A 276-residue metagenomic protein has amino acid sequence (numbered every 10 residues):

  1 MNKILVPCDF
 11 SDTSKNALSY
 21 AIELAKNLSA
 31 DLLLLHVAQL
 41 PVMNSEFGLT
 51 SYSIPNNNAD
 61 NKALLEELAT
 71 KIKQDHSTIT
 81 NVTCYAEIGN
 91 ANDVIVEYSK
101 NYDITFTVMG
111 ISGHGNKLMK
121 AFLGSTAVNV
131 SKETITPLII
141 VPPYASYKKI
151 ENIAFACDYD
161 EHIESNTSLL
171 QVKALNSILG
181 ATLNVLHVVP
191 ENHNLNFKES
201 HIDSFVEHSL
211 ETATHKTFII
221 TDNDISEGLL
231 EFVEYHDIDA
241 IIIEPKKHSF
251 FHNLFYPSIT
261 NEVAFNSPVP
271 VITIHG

Functional and structural regions predicted by a protein language model:
M1-N16, F106-S112, F122-L123, N129-S168 (+1 more regions): Intrinsically disordered or low-complexity boundary/linker segments at protein termini and domain junctions
M1-S51, N152-F218, Y235-A240, N266: Small/aliphatic-rich secondary-structure junction motif
S51-A63, K216: A short acidic, glycine-rich active-site loop that binds or catalyzes chemistry on phosphate/adenosine moieties
I72-I79, S209-T212: Short helix-capping segments at alpha-helix termini
C84-V94, D222-S226: Charged docking surfaces used in two-component/phosphorelay signaling
Y98-T105, E234-I238: Glycine-rich phosphate-binding loop signature in dinucleotide/nucleotide-binding domains
M109-N129, E244-N266: Glycine-rich, Arg-bearing micro-motifs that act as flexible, cationic patches
